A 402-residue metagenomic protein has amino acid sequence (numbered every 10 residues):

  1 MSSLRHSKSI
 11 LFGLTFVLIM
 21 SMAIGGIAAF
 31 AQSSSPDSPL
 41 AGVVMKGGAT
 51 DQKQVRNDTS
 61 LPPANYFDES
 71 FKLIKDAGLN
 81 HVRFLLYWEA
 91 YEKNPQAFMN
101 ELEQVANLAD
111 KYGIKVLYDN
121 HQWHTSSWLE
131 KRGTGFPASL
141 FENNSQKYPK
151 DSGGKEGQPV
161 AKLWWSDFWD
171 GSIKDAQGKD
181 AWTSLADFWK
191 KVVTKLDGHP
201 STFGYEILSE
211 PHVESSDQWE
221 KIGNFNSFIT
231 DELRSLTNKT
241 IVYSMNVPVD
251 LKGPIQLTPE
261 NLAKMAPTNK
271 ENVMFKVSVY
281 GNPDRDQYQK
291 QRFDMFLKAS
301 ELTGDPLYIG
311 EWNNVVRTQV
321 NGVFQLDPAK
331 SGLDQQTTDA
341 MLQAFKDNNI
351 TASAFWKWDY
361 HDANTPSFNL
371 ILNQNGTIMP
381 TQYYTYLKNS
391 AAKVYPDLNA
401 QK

Functional and structural regions predicted by a protein language model:
M1-H6: N-terminal secretory signal peptides that target proteins for export/translocation
G13-G25: Bacterial N-terminal signal peptides
A23-S33: Sec-dependent signal peptide cleavage junction
S35-E260, E271: Active-site mouth of glycoside hydrolases
A41, L302-Q401: Substrate-binding cleft of secreted/luminal carbohydrate-active enzymes
M45, I207, V277-V279, W358: Active-site donor-binding loop signature of nucleotide-sugar glycosyltransferases
S70, S215-G322, D339-A340, K346 (+1 more regions): Glycoside hydrolase catalytic-domain groove-lining segments
